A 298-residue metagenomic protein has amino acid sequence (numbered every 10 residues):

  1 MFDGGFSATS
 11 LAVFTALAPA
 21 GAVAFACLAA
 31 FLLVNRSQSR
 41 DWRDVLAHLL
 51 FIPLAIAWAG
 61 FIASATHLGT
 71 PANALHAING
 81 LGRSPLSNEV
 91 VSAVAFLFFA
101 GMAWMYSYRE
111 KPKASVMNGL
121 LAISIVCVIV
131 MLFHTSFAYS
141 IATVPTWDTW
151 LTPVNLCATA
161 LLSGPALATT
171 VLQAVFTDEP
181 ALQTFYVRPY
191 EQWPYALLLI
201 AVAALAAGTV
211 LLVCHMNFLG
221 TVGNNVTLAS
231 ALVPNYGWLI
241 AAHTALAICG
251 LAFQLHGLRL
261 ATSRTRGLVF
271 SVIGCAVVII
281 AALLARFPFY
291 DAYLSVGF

Functional and structural regions predicted by a protein language model:
M1-A22: Hydrophobic transmembrane alpha-helical segments in integral membrane proteins
M1-G4, I78, R264: Helix-boundary and loop/linker segments of multi-pass membrane transporters
M1-S7, V34-R43, R109-K113: Cytosolic juxtamembrane amphipathic/interface segments immediately preceding and feeding into a transmembrane helix
L11, H76-P85, V144-L156, S230 (+1 more regions): Non-cytosolic membrane-interface motifs at loop->transmembrane helix junctions
L17-P19, S39, V94, M102-A281: Long, contiguous internal "core" modules enriched in hydrophobic/ aromatic residues
A24, P165, A282, R286-F287: Transmembrane alpha-helical segments of multi-pass membrane transport proteins and ion-pumping complexes
A24-F99: Membrane helical hairpin/interfacial module
L283-F298: Juxtamembrane boundary at the C-terminal end of a transmembrane helix
